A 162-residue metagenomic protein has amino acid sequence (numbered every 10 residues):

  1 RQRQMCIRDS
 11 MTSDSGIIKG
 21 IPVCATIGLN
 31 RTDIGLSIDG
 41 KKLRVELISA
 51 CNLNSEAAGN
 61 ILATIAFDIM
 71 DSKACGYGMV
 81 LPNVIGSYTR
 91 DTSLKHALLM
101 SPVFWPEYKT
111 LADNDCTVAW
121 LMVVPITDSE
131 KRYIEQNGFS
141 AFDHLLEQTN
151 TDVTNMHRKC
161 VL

Functional and structural regions predicted by a protein language model:
Q2-I7: Short, small-residue-biased leader/transition segments that mark boundaries at the very start of proteins
R8-D39, G78-L162: Aromatic/basic-lined ligand-recognition segments that form π-stacking hydrophobic pockets flanked by Lys/Arg to engage
I17-M79: Aromatic- and glycine-enriched beta-alpha-beta binding-site module
